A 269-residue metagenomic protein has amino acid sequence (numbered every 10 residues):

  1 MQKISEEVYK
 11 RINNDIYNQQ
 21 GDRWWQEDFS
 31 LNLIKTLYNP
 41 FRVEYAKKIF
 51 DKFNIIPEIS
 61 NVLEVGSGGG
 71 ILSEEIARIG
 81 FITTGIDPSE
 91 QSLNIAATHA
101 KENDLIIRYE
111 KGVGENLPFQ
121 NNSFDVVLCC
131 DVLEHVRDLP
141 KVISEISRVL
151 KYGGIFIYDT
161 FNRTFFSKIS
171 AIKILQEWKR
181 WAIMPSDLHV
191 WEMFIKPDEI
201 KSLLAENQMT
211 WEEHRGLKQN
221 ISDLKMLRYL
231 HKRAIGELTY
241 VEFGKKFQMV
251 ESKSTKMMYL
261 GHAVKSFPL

Functional and structural regions predicted by a protein language model:
M1-D28: N-terminal, positively charged/glycine-rich alpha-helical extensions of SAM-dependent methyltransferases
T36-E58: Conserved alpha-helix/loop element of class I SAM-dependent methyltransferases that forms part of the SAM/SAH-binding
I71-N116: Class I SAM-dependent methyltransferase SAM/SAH-binding core
N103, S202, W211-L269: A C-terminal cap/extension of S-adenosyl-L-methionine-dependent methyltransferases that defines the acceptor-substrate
E115-V126: A short acidic, Gly/Pro-enriched loop at the edge of an enzyme's catalytic core that lines a small-molecule cofactor
P140-Y152: A short glycine-rich, Lys/Arg-flanked "PGG" loop and its adjoining helix->strand segment in the class I
I155-R180: Conserved class I S-adenosyl-L-methionine
T160, R180-E199: Acceptor-substrate binding/catalytic loop of class I
